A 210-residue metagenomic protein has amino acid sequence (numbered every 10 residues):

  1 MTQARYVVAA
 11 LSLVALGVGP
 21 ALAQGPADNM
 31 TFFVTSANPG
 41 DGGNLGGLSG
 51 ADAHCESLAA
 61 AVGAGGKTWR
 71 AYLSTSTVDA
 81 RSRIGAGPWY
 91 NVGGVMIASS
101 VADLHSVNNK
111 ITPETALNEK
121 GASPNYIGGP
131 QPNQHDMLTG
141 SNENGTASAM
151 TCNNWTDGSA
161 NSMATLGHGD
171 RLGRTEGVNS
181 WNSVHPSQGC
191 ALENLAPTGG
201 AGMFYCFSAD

Functional and structural regions predicted by a protein language model:
M1-V8: Bacterial N-terminal signal peptides that target proteins for export
V8-G17: Bacterial N-terminal signal peptides
L22-D210: Secreted/extracellular ectodomain signature
